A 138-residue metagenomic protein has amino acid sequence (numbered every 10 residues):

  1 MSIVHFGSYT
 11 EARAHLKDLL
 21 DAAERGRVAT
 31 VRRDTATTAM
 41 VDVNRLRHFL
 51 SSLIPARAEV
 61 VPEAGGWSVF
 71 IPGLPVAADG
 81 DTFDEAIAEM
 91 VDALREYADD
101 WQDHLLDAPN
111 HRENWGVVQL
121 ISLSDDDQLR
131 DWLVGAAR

Functional and structural regions predicted by a protein language model:
M1-Y9: Short beta-strand/loop turn elements enriched in aromatics
I3-V4, A14, D18-A56, A88-R138: Short, charged, surface-exposed hinge/linker loops at domain edges that act as mobile lids or interdomain connectors
H5, P72-D84: A short, exposed loop/beta-hairpin motif centered on an aromatic-Gly-Thr core
A12, V69, A86: Hydrophobic pocket/interface hotspot
I54-G73: Short aromatic-glycine-(Arg/Gly/Cys) micro-motifs in beta-strand/loop hairpins
